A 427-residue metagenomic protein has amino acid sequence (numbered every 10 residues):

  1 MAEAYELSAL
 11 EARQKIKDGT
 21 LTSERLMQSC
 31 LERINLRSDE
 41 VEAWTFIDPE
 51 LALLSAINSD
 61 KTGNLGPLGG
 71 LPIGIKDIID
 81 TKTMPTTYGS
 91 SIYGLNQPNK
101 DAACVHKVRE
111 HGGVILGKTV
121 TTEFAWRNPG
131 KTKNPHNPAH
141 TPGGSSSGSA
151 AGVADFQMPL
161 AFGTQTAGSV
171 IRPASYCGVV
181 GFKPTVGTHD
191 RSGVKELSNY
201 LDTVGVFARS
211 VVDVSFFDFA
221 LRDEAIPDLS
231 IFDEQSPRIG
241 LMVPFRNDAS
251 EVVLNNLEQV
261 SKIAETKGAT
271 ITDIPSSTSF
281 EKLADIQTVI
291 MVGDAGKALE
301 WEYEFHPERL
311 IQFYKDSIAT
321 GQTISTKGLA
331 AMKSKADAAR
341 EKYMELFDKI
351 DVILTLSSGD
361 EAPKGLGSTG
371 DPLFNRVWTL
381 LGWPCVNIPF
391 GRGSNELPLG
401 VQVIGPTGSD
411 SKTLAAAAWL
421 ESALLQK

Functional and structural regions predicted by a protein language model:
M1-I47, K262, T266-A269, G328: An N-terminal boundary/leader segment
G19, G70, K76, E110 (+4 more regions): Glycine-rich, small-residue loops and helix-cap segments that act as flexible hinges at active-site edges
A52-L54, T62-P129: Acidic/His- and Gly-rich active-site-bordering loop/insert found across diverse amide/peptide-bond hydrolases
S59-P72, I231-G240: Immediate post-signal peptide segment of exported/extracytoplasmic ligand-binding proteins
L68-Y88, S236, V289-M344, P389-G400: Short helix-loop capping/hinge segments that flank enzyme active sites or metal/cofactor-binding pockets
T86-L95, E251, A362-T369: Glycine/threonine-rich flexible loop motifs
K100-D218, L381-F390, L397-G400: Short glycine/serine-rich loop segments
V180-N255, Q259, L424-K427: A short helix-breaking turn/cap at a secondary-structure junction
